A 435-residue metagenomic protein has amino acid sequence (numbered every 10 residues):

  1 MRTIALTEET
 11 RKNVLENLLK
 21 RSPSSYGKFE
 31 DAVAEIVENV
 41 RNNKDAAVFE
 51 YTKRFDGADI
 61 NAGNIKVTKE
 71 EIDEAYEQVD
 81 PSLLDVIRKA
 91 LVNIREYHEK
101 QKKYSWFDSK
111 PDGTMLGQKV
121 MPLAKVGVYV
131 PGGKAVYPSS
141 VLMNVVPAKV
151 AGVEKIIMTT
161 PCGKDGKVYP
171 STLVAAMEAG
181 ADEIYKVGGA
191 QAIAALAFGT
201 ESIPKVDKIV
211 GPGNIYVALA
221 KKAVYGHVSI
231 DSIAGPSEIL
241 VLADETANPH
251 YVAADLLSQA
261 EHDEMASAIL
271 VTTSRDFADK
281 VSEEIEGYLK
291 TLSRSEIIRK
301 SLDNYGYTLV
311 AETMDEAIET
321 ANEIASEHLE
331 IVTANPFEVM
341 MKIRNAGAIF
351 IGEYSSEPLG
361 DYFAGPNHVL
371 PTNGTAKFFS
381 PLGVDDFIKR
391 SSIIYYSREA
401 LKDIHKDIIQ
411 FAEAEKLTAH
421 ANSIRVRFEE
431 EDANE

Functional and structural regions predicted by a protein language model:
M1-A124: N-terminal Rossmann-like NAD(P)+-binding subdomain of aldehyde/semialdehyde dehydrogenases
D108-V174: Conserved small-residue-rich beta-alpha loop and adjacent elements that most often cradle the phosphate/pyrophosphate
M143-E154, M177-A179, A197-I203, K221-A223 (+1 more regions): Alpha-helix C-terminal capping segments
E154-G163, A268-S274, G352: Short internal beta-strands
G180-S258, H262-S267: Conserved NAD(P)+-binding/catalytic subdomain of aldehyde/semialdehyde dehydrogenases
H262, L270-A346: A glycine- and small/hydrophobic-rich beta-loop-beta segment that serves as a flexible "lid/hinge" or phosphate-binding
E323-E435: C-terminal core of ALDH-fold dehydrogenases
